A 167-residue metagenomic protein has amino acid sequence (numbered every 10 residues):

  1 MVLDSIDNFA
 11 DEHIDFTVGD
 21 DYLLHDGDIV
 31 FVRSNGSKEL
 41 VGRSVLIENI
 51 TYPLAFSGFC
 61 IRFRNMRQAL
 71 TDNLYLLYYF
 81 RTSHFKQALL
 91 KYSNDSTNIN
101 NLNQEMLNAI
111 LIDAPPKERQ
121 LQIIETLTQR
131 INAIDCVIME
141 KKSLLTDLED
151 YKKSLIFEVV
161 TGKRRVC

Functional and structural regions predicted by a protein language model:
M1-V30, N35: Sequence-specific dsDNA recognition surfaces
I29, G36-K38, Y52-P53, M66-A69 (+1 more regions): Short, charged/polar surface micro-motifs in flexible loops or helix N-caps
S37-L46: Short, Lys/Arg- and Gly-enriched loop/turn segments at beta-strand edges
I50-Y75: Short peripheral tails and domain-boundary helices/loops at the edges of structured domains
P53-I61, N94-L121: A short glycine-rich beta-alpha junction/loop motif
Y79: Conserved catalytic core of Hanks-type protein kinase domains
F85-L89: Periplasmic-binding protein-like
D113-C167: Amphipathic alpha-helical coiled-coil/heptad-repeat segments
